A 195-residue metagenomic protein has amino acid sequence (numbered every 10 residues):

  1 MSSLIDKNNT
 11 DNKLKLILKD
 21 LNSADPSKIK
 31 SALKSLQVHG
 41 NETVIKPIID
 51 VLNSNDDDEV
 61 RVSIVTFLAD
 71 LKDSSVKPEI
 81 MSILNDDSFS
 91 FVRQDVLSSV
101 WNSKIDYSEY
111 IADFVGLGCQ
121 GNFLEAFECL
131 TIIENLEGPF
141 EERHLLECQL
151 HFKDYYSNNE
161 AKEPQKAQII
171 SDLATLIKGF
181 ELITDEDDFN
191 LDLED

Functional and structural regions predicted by a protein language model:
M1-N8, I29-H39, D50, E59-D73 (+4 more regions): Structural detector for internal amphipathic alpha-helices that build alpha-solenoid repeat scaffolds
S2, L145-D195: Extended, low-complexity, acidic/polar intrinsically disordered regions that flank or interrupt HEAT/TOG/ARM solenoid
S2-D20, H39-L52, D73-D86, I105-C119 (+2 more regions): Amphipathic alpha-helical scaffolding segments comprising HEAT/armadillo-like alpha-solenoid repeats
L18-A24, S31, L36: N-terminal "first-domain core" detector
A24-D25, D56-D57, S88-F89, G121-N122: Short inter-helical turns and helix N-cap capping residues of alpha-solenoid HEAT/ARM repeat scaffolds
F67, F89-F91, F114, F123 (+5 more regions): Phenylalanine-focused residue identity feature
L117-P164: A contiguous, mid-protein "functional segment" used to position or interact with cofactors/ions or partner subunits
